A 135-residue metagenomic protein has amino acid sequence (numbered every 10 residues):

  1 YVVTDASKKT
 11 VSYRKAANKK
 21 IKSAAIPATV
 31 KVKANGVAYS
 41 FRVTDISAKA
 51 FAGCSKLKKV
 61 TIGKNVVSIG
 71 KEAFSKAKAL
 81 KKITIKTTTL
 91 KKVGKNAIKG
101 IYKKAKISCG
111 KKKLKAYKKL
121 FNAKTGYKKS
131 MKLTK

Functional and structural regions predicted by a protein language model:
Y1-A17, F121, G126: GGW-centered surface loops in extracellular recognition modules
V3-K8, K19-D45, C54-S68, K78-K92 (+2 more regions): Structural signature of tandem-repeat unit edges
N96-A97, L120: A short acidic, amphipathic alpha-helical/loop segment
